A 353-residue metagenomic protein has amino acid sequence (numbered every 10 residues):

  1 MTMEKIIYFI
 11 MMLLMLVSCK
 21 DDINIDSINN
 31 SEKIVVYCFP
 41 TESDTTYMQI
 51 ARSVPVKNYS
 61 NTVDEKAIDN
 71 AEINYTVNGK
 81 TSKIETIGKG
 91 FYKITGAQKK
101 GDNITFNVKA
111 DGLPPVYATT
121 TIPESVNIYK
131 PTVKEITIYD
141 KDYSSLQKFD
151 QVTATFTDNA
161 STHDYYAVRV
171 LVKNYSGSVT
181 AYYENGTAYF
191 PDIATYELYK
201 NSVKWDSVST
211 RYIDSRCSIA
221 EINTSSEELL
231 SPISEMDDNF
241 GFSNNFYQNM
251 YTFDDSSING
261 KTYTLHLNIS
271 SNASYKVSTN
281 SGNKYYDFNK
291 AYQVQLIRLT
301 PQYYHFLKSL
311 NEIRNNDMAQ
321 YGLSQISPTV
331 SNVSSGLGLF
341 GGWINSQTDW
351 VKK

Functional and structural regions predicted by a protein language model:
E4-M12: Sec-dependent signal peptide recognition, specifically the positively charged N-region followed immediately by
M15-S18: C-terminal motif of bacterial Sec signal peptides marking the signal peptidase cleavage site
K20-K353: A sequence/structural signal for flexible, mid-protein segments enriched in small/helix-disrupting residues
